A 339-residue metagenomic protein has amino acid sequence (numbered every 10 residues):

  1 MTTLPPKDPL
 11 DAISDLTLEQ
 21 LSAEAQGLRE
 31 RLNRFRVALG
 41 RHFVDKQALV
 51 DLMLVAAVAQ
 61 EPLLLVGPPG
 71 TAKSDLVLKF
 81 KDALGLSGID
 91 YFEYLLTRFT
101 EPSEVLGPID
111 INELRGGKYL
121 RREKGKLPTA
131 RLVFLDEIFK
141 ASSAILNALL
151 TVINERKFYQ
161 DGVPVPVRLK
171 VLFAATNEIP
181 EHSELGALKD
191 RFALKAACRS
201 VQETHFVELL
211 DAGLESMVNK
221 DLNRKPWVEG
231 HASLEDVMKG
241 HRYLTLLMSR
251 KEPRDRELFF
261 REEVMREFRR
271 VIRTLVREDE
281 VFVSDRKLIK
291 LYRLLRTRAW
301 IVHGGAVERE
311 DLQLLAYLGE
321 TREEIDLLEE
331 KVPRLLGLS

Functional and structural regions predicted by a protein language model:
T2-P6, L10-E19, G67, R269-R270 (+2 more regions): C-terminal engagement/docking regions of AAA+ P-loop ATPases
L18-R29, H42, A187, A196-V283 (+1 more regions): Conserved C-terminal "switch" segment of AAA+ ATPases
E24-P68: Pre-Walker A (pre-P-loop) alpha-helix and adjacent loop at the N terminus of AAA/AAA+ ATPase modules, a conserved
D45, M53, L65, V105 (+5 more regions): Conserved RecA-like P-loop NTPase ATPase core
L52-V55, I111-V133: Conserved alpha-helical scaffold flanking the Walker A/P-loop in AAA+ ATPase domains
L54-T97: Walker A/P-loop
T97-G116: Conserved NTP-binding/hydrolysis module of P-loop NTPases
N112-K118, L132-E235, G240, R298: Canonical AAA+ ATPase core
